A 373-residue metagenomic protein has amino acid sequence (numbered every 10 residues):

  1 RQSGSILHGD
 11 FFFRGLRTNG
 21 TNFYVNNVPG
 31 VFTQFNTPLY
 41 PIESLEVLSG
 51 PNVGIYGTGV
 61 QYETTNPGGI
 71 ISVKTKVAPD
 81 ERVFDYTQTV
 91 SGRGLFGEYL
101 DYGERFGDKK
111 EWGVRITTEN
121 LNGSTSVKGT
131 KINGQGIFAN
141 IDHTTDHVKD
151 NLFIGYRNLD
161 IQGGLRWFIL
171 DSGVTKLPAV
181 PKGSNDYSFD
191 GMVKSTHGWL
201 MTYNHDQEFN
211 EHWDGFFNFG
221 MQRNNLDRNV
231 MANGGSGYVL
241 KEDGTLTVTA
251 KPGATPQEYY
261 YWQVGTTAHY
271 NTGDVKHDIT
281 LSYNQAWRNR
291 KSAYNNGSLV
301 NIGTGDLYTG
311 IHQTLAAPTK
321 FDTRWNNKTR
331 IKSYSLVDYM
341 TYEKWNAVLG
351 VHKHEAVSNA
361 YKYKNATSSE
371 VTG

Functional and structural regions predicted by a protein language model:
R1-D80: Acidic, small-polar-rich N-terminal luminal/periplasmic segments of exported/outer-membrane proteins
S5, S91-G94, G129-N133, G191-H197 (+3 more regions): Short sequence motifs at beta-strands and strand-loop junctions characteristic of Gram-negative outer-membrane
G9, G69, R82, F96-L100 (+5 more regions): Hydrophobic, lipid-facing positions within transmembrane beta-strands of outer-membrane proteins
Y40-E43, N52-I137, T145-D150, W199: Outer-membrane beta-barrel translocator/receptor signature
T75-V77, E104-D108, N122, I141-H147 (+3 more regions): Outer-membrane beta-barrel proteins
P79-V83, K110-V114, H147-L152, H212-G215 (+2 more regions): Repeated loop/turn-to-beta-strand initiation elements of outer-membrane beta-barrel proteins
T125, F138-E208, R223-Q257, N301-F321: Acidic/polar loop-and-plug regions of large Gram-negative outer-membrane beta-barrel proteins
M201-N224, L246-Y363, V371-G373: Face-selective signature of the C-terminal outer-membrane beta-barrel domain
